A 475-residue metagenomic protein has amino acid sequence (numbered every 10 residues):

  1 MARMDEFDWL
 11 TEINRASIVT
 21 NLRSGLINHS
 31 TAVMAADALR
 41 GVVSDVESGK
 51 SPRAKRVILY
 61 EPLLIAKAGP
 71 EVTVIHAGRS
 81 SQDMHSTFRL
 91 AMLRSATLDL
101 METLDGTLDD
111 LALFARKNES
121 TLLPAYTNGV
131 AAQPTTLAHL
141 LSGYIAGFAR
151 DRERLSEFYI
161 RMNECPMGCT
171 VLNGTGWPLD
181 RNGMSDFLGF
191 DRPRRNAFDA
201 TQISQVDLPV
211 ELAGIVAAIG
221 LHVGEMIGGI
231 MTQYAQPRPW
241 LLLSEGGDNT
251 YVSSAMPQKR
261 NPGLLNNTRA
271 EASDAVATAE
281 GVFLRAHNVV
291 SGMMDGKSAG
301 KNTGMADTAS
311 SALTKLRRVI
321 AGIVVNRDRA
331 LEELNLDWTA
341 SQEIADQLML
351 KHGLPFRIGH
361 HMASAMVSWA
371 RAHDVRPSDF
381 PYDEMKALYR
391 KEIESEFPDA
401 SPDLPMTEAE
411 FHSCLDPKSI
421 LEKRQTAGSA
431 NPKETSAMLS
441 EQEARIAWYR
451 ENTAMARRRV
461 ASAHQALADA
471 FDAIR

Functional and structural regions predicted by a protein language model:
M1-G174, L179-D186, N249-V252, G263-L265 (+3 more regions): A helix-coil-helix interface module used to build multimeric assemblies and to scaffold catalytic/cofactor sites
M1-N14, R53, P70, S254-R475: Glycine-rich cofactor/substrate-binding loops
S17-L26, H139, V210-A218, E343-G353: Short, well-ordered beta-strand elements within core beta-sheets of diverse protein domains
L22, V46, A115, M226 (+2 more regions): Hydrophobic residues in alpha-helical segments
D37-D45, I203-V206, A365-A370: A short structural micro-motif
R89-R94, L100-E102, D109, R116 (+2 more regions): Charged, flexible cofactor/metal-binding loops and thiol motifs
A112, R116-E119, I160-N163, M231 (+5 more regions): Alpha-helical coiled-coil oligomerization motifs
